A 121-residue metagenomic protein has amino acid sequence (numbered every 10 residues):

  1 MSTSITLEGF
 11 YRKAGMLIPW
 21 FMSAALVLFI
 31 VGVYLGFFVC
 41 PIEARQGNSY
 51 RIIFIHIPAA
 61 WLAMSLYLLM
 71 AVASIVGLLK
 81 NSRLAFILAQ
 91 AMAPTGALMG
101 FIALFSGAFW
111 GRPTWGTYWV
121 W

Functional and structural regions predicted by a protein language model:
S2-F10, G15-E43, G47-W121: Hydrophobic cores of alpha-helical transmembrane segments in multi-pass integral membrane proteins
